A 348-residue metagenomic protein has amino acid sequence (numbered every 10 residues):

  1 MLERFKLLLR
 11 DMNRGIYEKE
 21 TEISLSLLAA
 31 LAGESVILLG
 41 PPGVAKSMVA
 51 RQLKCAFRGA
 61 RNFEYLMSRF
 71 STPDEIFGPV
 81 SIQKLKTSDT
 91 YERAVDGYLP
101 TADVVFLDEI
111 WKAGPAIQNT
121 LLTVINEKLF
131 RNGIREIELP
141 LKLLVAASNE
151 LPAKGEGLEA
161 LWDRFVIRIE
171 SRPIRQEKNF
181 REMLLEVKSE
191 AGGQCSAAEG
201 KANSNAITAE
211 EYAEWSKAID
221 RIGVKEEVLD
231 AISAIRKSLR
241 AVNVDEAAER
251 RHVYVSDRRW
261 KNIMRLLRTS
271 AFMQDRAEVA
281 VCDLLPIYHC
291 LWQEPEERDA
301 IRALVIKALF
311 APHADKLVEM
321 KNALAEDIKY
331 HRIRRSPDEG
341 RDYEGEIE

Functional and structural regions predicted by a protein language model:
M1-L2, G15-I16, I169-A248, R276-A277: Conserved C-terminal "switch" segment of AAA+ ATPases
L2-P41: Pre-Walker A (pre-P-loop) alpha-helix and adjacent loop at the N terminus of AAA/AAA+ ATPase modules, a conserved
E18, S26, L38, I76 (+6 more regions): Conserved RecA-like P-loop NTPase ATPase core
S24, L31-G33, R58-G59, L99-T101 (+1 more regions): Short loop/turn elements that form and flank the Walker-type P-loop nucleotide-binding site in RecA-like NTPase cores
L25-L28, I82-V105: Conserved alpha-helical scaffold flanking the Walker A/P-loop in AAA+ ATPase domains
L27-R69: Walker A/P-loop
Q83-S88, V104-I117, T123-A206, W215-A218 (+1 more regions): Canonical AAA+ ATPase core
D245-V255, K261, T269-E348: C-terminal engagement/docking regions of AAA+ P-loop ATPases
